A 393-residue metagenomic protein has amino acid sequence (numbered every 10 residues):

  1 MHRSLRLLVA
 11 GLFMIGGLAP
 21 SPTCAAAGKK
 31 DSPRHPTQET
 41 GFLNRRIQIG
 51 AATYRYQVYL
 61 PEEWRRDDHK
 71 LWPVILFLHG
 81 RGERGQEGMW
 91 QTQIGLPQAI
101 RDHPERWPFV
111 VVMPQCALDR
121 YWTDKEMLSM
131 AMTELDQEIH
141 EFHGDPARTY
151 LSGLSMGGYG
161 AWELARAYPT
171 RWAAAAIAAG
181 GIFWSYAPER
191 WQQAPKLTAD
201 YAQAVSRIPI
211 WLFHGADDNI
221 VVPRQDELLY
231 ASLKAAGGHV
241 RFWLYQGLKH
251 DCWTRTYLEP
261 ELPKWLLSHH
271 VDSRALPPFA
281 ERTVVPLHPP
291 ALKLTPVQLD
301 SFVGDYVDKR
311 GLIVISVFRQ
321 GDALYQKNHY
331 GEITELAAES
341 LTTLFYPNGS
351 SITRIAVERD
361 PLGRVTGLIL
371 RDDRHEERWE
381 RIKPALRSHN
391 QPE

Functional and structural regions predicted by a protein language model:
M1-V9, A19: Bacterial N-terminal signal peptides that target proteins for export
C24-V74, W191, L228-A231, V240 (+3 more regions): A domain-start/cap signature at the N-terminus of enzymes
A51, A231, A235-V240, G247 (+4 more regions): Alpha/beta-hydrolase-fold serine-hydrolase catalytic core, especially in secreted/extracellular enzymes
E63-K70, R120-M156, P169: Gly/Ser-rich "nucleophile elbow"/oxyanion-hole loop immediately N-terminal to the catalytic nucleophile in hydrolases
V74, L78-M130: Active-site machinery of serine-nucleophile hydrolases
G160-L164: Hydrolases whose catalytic domains are alpha/beta-hydrolase-1, hotdog thioesterase, or metallo-beta-lactamase-like
A174, A179-Y257: The feature captures the conserved acid-bearing segment of alpha/beta-hydrolase catalytic domains
E281-E393: Peripheral terminal and inter-domain segments
